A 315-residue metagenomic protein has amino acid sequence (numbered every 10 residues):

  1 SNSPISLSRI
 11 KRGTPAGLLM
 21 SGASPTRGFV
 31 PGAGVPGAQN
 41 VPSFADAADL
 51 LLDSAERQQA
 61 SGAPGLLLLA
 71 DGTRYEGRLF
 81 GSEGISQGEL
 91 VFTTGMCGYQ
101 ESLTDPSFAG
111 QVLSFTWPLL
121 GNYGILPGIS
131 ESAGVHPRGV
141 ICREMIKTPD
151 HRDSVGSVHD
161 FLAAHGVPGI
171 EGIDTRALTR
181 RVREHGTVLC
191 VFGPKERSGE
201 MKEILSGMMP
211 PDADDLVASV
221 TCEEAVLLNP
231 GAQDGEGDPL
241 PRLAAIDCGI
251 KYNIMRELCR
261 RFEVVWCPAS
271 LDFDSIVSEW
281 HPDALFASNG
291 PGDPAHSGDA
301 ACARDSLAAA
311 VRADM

Functional and structural regions predicted by a protein language model:
S1-R12, S21: Low-acidity, Ser/Thr- and Arg-rich intrinsically disordered low-complexity segments
G22-G32, G37-W280, G292-P294, A301-C302 (+1 more regions): RNA-binding accessory domains that recognize and position tRNA/RNA substrates
F286: N-terminal Rossmann-like NAD(P) cofactor-binding module of classical short-chain dehydrogenase/reductase
N289: Catalytic-core segments of thiol-dependent peptidases
S306-M315: Short alpha-beta junction capping motif
